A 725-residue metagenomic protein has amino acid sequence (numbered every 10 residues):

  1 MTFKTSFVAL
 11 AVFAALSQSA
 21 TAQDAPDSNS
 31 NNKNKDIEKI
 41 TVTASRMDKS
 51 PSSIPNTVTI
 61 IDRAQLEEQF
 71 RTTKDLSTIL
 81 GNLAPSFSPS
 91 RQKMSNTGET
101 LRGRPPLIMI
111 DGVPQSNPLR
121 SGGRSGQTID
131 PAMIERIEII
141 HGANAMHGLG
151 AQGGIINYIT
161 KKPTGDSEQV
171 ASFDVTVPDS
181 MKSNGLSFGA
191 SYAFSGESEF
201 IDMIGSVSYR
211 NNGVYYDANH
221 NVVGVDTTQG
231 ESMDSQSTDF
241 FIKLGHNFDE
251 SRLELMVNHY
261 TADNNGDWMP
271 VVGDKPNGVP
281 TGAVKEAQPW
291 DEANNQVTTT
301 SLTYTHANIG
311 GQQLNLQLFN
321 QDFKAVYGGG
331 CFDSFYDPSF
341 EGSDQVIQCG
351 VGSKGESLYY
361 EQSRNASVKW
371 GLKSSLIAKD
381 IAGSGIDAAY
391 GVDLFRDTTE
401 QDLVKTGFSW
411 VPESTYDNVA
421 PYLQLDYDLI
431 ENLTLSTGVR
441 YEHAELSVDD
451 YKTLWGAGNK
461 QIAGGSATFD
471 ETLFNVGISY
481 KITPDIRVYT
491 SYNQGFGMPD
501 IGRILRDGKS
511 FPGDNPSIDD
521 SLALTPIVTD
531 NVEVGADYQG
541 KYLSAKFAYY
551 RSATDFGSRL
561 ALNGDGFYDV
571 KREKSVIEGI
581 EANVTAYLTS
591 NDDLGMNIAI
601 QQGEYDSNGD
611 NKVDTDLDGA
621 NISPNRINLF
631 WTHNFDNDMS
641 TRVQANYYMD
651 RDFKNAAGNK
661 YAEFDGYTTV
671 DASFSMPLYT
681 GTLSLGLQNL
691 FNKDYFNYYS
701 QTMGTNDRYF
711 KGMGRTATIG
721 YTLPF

Functional and structural regions predicted by a protein language model:
T43, S77-P114, E135: Extracytoplasmic beta-strand/coil segments of soluble accessory domains associated with Gram-negative outer-membrane
P89, G98, V113-H141, Y192: Short acidic/polar hinge/loop motifs at secondary-structure boundaries that mediate gating or recognition
I129-S172: A beta-strand signature from Gram-negative outer-membrane beta-barrel systems, especially the internal plug domain
S172, I430-E431, L435, A444 (+4 more regions): Gram-negative outer-membrane beta-barrel transporters
K182-G213, N221-D267, N295-T305, A378-A382: Transmembrane beta-barrel wall of Gram-negative outer-membrane proteins
E231-S237, R252-L302, A307, F323-D333 (+2 more regions): Flexible loop and strand-edge segments within Gram-negative outer membrane beta-barrel domains
Q313-C331, S479-K481, R487-N493, R503-L505 (+6 more regions): Membrane-embedded beta-barrel scaffold of Gram-negative outer-membrane proteins
F496, Y648-K654, S675-F725: C-terminal beta-signal and adjacent terminal beta-strands/loops of Gram-negative outer-membrane beta-barrel proteins
